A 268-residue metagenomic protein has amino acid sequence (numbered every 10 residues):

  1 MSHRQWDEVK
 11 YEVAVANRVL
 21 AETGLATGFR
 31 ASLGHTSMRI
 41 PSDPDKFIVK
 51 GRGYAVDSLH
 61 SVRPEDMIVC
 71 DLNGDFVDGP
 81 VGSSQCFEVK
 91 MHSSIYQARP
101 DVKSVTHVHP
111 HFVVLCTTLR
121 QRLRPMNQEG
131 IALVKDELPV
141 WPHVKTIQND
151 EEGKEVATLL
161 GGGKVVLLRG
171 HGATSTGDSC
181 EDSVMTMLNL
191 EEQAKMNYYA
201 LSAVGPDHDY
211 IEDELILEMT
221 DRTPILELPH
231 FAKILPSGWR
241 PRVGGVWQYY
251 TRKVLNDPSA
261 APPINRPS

Functional and structural regions predicted by a protein language model:
M1-S268: Glycine-rich flexible loops
